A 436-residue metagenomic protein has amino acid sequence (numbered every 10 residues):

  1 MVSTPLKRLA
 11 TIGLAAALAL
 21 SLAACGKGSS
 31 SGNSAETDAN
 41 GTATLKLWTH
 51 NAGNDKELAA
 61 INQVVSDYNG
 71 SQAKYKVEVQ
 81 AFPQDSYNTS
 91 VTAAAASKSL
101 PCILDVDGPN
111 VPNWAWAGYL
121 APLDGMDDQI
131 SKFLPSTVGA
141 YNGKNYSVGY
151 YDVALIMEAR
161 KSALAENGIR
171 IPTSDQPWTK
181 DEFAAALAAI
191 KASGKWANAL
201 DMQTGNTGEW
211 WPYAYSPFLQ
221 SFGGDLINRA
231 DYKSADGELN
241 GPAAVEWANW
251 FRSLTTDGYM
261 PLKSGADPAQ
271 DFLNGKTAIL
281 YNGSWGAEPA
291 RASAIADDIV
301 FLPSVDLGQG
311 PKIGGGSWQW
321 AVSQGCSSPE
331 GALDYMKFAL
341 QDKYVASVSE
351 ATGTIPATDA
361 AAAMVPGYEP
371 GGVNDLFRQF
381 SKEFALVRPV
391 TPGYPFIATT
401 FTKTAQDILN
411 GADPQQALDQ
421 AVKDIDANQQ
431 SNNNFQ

Functional and structural regions predicted by a protein language model:
V2-N113, D128, L307-Q309, E330-G331 (+3 more regions): Conserved N-terminal structural module of periplasmic/extracytoplasmic solute-binding proteins
H50, V111, A214-P217, V245-S328: Extracytoplasmic/periplasmic substrate-binding proteins
D107-E158, W211-A214, F218, V300-L302 (+1 more regions): Hinge/lid segment of periplasmic solute-binding proteins
A121-P135, T173-W178, N198-E209, F222-E246 (+3 more regions): Short, solvent-exposed loop/beta-turn-alpha elements that line the ligand-binding surface or hinge of extracytoplasmic
G139, L302, E350-T400, N432-Q436: Long, aromatic- and glycine/proline-rich binding clefts that accommodate carbohydrate-like moieties
Y146-Y150, L155, D181-K233, T277: Extracytoplasmic/periplasmic solute-binding protein
A165, E383-Q436: Conserved C-terminal helix/tail region of periplasmic/extracytoplasmic solute-binding proteins
A184-K191, R229-L262: Glycine-centered hinge/linker elements that transmit conformational signals in sensory and ligand-binding systems
